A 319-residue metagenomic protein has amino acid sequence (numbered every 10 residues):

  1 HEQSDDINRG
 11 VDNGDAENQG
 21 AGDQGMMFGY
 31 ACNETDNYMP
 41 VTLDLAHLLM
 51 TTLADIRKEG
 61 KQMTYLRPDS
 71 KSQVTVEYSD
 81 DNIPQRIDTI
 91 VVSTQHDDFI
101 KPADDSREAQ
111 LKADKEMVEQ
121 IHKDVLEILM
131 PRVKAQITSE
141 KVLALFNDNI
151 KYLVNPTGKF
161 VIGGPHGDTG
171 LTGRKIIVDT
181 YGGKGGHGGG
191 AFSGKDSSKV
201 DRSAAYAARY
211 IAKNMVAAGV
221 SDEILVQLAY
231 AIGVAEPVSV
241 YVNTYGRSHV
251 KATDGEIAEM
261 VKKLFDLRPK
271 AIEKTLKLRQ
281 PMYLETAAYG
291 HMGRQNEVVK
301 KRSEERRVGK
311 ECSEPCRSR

Functional and structural regions predicted by a protein language model:
H1-I162, A288, G293-E297: Glycine-rich, mobile lid/loop segments that gate access to catalytic sites or pores
S4-R9, N18, D23, R174 (+3 more regions): Gly/Pro-rich active-site capping loops and adjacent beta-alpha segments that organize cofactor/substrate pockets
D6, A16, G182, D266 (+3 more regions): Non-catalytic terminal and connector segments of soluble metabolic enzymes
M27, Q73-T75, V91-S93, K151-V154 (+7 more regions): Structured core elements
M39, L111, K115, E119 (+3 more regions): Hydrophobic alpha-helical scaffolding
T157-G173, A229-E256, M282-K301: Short glycine/threonine-rich loop-to-helix capping motif typified by GTGT followed within a few residues by an Asp-Pro
D179, G186-L267: Hydrophobic alpha-helical bundle architecture
E305-C312: Conserved small/polar residues in nucleotide/adenosyl-binding loops
